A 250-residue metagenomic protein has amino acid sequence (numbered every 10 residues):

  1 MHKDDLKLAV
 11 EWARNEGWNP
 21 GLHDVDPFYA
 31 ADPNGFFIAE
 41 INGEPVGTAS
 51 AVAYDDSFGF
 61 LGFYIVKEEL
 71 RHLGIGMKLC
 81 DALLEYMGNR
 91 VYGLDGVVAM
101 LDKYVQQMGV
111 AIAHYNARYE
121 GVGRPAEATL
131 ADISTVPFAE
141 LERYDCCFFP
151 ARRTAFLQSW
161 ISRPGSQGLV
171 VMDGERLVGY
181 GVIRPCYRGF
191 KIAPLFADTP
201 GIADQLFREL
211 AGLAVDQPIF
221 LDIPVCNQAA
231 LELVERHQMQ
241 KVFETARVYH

Functional and structural regions predicted by a protein language model:
M1-D24, A113-R118, G123-R152: Short amphipathic alpha-helix that is part of the acyltransferase structural core
M1-R71: N-terminal entry module detector
H2-K3, K7, P27, E40-I41 (+6 more regions): Intrinsically disordered, low-complexity, positively biased terminal segments
F37, V52, L84, V98-A99: Core nucleotidyl-transferase/polymerase catalytic module
A53, Y92-V97, V110-R124, K241-H250: Conserved catalytic-core motifs of GNAT/GCN5-like acyltransferases
L83, Q107-M108: A generic local secondary-structure boundary/capping motif
L101-V105, P125-E127: Short, well-ordered, mixed-charge alpha-helical segments that flank or form enzyme active sites
